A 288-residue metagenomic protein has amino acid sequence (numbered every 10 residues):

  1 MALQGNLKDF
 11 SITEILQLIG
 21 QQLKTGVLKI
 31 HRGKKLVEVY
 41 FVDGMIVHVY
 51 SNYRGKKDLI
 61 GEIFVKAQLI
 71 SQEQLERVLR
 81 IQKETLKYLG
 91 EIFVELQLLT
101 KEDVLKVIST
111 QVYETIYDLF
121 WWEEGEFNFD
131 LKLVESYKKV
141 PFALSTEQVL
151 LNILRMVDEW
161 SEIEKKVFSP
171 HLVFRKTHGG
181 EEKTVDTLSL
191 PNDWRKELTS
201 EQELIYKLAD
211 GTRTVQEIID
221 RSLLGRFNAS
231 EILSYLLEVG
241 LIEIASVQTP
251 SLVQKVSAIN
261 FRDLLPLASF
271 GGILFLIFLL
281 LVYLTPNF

Functional and structural regions predicted by a protein language model:
M1-F288: Acidic, Ser/Thr/Pro-enriched low-complexity segments and adjacent helix/loop capping patches that create flexible
